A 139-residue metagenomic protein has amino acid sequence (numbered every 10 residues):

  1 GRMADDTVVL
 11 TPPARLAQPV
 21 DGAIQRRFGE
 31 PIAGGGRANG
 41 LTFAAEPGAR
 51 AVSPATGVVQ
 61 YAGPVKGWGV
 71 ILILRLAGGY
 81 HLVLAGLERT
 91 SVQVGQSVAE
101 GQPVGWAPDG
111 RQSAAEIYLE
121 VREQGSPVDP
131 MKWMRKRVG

Functional and structural regions predicted by a protein language model:
G1-G69, I73-R75, P127-G139: Extracytoplasmic/periplasmic cell wall- or extracellular glycan-interacting regions that localize and scaffold envelope
R27, A62-G63, L87-T90, A107-G110: Residue-level recognition of beta-strand microenvironments
G40, I71, H81-V83, E116-Y118: Well-ordered beta-strand positions in beta-sheet-rich domains
T42, I73, V83-G86, W106: Conserved beta-strand positions that form and line the central face of beta-propeller blades
A55, L76, G86-E88, V121-E123: Active-site proximal loops enriched in glycine and acidic residues that flank catalytic Cys/His/Asp and coordinate
A62, A77-S97, G101: Short histidine-centered loop motifs in beta-beta connectors
G67, G78-G79, Q112, Q124: Short strand-connecting beta-turns/loops that link adjacent beta-strands
V94-G139: Conserved, short, structured surface segments that act as functional micro-motifs
